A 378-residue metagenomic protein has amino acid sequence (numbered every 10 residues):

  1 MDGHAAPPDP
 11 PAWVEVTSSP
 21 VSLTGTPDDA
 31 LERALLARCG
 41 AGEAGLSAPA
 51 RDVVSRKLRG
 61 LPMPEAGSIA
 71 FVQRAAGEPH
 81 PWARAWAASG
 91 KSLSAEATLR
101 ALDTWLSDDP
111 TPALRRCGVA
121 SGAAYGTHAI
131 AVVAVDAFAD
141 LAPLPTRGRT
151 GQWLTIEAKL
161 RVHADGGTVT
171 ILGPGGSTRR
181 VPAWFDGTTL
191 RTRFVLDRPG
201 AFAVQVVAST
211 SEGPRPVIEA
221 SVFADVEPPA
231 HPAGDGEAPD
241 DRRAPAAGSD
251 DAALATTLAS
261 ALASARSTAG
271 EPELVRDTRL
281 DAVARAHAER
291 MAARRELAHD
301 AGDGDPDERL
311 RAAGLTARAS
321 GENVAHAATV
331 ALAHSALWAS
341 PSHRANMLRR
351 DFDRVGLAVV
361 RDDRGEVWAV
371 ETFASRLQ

Functional and structural regions predicted by a protein language model:
M1-A5: Sec-dependent N-terminal signal peptides
A6-Q378: Functional surface patches built around histidine and acidic residues
